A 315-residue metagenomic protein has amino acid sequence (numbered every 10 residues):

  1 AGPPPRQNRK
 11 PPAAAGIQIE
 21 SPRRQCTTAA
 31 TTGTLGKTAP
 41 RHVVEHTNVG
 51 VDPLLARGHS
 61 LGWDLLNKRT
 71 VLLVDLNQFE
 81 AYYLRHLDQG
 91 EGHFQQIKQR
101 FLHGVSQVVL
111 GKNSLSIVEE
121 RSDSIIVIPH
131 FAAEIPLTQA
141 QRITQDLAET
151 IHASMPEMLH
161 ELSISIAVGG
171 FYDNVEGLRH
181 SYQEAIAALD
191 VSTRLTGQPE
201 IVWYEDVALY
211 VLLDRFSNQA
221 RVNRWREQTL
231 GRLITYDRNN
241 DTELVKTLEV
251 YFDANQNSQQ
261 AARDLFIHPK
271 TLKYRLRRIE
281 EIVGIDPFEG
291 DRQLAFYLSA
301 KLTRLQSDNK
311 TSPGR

Functional and structural regions predicted by a protein language model:
A1-E20: Amphipathic alpha-helical "output/dimerization" segments
A15, R23-R315: Cytosolic nucleotide-utilizing catalytic cores of signal-transduction proteins
